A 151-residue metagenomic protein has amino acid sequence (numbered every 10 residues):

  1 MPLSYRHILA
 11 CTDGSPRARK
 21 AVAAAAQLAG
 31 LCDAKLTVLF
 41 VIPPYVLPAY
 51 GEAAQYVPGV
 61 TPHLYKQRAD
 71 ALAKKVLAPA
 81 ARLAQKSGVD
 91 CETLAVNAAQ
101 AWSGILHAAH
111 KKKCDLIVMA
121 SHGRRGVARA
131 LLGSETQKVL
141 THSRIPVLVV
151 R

Functional and structural regions predicted by a protein language model:
M1-L3, P79-I117: Structural beta-alpha unit
P2-G59, L83-E92: Small/aliphatic-rich secondary-structure junction motif
A21, P48-G51, S103-L106, R129-L131: Short, well-ordered secondary-structure micro-motifs
A53-V57, A109-K112, E135-T136: Short, hinge-like loop/turn segments at secondary-structure boundaries
P58-K75: A short acidic, glycine-rich active-site loop that binds or catalyzes chemistry on phosphate/adenosine moieties
L116-T141: Glycine-rich, Arg-bearing micro-motifs that act as flexible, cationic patches
I145-V150: Short, flexible loop segments at boundaries between secondary-structure elements
